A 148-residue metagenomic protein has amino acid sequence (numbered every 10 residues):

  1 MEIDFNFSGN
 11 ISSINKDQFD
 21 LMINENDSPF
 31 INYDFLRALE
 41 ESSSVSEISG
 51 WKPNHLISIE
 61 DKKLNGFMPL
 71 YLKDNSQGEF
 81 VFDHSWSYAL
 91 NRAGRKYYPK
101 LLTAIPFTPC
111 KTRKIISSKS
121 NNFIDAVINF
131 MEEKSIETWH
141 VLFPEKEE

Functional and structural regions predicted by a protein language model:
M1-E148: N-acyltransferase acceptor-side catalytic subdomain
